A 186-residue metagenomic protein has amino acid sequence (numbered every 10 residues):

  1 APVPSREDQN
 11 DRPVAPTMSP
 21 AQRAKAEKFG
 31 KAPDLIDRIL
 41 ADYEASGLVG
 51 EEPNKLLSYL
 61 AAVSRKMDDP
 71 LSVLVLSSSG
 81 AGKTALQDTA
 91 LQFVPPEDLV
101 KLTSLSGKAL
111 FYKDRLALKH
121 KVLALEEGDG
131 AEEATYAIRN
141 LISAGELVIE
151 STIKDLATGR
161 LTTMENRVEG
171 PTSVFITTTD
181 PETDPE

Functional and structural regions predicted by a protein language model:
A1-P4: Modules that initiate DNA replication and primer synthesis
R6-E52: Charged, amphipathic alpha-helical linker segments immediately N-terminal to NTP-binding catalytic cores
G47, L56, A61-E186: Conserved ASCE/P-loop NTPase catalytic core
